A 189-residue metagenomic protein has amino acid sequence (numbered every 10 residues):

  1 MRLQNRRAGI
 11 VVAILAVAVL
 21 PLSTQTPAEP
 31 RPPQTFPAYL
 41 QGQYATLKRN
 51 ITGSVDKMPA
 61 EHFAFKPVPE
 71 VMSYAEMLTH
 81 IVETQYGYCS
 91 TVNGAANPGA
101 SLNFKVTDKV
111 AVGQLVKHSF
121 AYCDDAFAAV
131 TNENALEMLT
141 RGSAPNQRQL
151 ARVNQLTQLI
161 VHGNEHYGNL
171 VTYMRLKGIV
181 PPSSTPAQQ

Functional and structural regions predicted by a protein language model:
M1-R6: N-terminal secretory signal peptides that target proteins for export/translocation
V11-P21: Bacterial N-terminal signal peptides
V19-P30: Bacterial Sec-dependent signal peptides at the C-terminal "C-region" and cleavage site
A28-A38: N-terminal low-complexity, Pro/Thr/Ser-rich intrinsically disordered segments that act as propeptides or flexible
Q41-A45, R49-T52, H62-L102, R141-Q189: Short, contiguous alpha-helical
N50, S54-V55, C89, S119-F127: Well-ordered alpha-helical scaffold segments within catalytic/enzyme domains
T107-R141, Q149-E165: Acidic/histidine-rich alpha-helical segments that form the ligand environment of transition-metal centers
